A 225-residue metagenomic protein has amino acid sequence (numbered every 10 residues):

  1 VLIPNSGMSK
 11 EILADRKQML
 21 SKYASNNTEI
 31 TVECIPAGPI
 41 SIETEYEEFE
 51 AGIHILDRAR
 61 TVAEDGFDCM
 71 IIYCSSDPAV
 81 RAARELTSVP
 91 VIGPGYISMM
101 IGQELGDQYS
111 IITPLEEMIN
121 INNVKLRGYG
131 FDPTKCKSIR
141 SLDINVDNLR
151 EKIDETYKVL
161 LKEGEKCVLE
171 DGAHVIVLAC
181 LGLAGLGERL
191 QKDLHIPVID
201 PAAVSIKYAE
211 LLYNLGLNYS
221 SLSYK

Functional and structural regions predicted by a protein language model:
V1-L2, E64-C74, G172-C180: Periplasmic-binding protein-like
V1-Y23: N-terminal beta1-alpha1 ligand-phosphate binding loop
L2, A179-G185, P197, A202-S223: C-terminal and late-domain segments of enzyme folds
K10-E11, Q103-S141, L211-K225: Short, glycine-/small-residue-rich phosphate/pyrophosphate-handling segment
T31-I53, D147-K152: N-terminal beta-loop-helix "entrance" segment that forms/cooperates in small-molecule cofactor or anionic ligand
T44-T61, D65, E155-E163: Glycine-rich, highly charged phosphate/nucleotide-binding loops
R84-L105, L190-A209: Short, acidic/small-residue loops that bind anionic groups at enzyme active sites
E117-M118, N123-A179: Active-site rim beta-loop-alpha module in soluble metabolic enzymes
